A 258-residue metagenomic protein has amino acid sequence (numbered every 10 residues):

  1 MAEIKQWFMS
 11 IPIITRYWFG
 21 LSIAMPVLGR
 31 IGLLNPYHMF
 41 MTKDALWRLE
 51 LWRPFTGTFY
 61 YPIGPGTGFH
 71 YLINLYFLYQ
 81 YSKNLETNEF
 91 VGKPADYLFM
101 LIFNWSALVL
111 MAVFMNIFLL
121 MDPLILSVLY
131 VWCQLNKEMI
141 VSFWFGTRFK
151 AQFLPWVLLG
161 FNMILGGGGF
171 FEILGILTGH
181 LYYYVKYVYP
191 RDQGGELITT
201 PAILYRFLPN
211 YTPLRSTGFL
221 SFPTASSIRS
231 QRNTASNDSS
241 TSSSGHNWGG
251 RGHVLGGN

Functional and structural regions predicted by a protein language model:
M1-P12, I23, E50, N162-N258: C-terminal transmembrane module of polytopic alpha-helical membrane proteins
A2-I102: N-terminal TM1-TM2 helical hairpin plus the immediately adjacent luminal interfacial "cap"
P26, R30, L108, V131 (+2 more regions): Hydrophobic alpha-helical segments of integral membrane proteins
G29-R30, P36-Y37, I140-V141, G169-I173 (+1 more regions): Intrinsically disordered, low-complexity regions enriched in proline, serine, glycine and charged residues
I31, N35, N88, I117 (+1 more regions): Membrane-interface elements of multi-pass transporters and channels
G57-G167, I176, Y187-V188: Multipass alpha-helical transmembrane domains of eukaryotic endomembrane proteins
